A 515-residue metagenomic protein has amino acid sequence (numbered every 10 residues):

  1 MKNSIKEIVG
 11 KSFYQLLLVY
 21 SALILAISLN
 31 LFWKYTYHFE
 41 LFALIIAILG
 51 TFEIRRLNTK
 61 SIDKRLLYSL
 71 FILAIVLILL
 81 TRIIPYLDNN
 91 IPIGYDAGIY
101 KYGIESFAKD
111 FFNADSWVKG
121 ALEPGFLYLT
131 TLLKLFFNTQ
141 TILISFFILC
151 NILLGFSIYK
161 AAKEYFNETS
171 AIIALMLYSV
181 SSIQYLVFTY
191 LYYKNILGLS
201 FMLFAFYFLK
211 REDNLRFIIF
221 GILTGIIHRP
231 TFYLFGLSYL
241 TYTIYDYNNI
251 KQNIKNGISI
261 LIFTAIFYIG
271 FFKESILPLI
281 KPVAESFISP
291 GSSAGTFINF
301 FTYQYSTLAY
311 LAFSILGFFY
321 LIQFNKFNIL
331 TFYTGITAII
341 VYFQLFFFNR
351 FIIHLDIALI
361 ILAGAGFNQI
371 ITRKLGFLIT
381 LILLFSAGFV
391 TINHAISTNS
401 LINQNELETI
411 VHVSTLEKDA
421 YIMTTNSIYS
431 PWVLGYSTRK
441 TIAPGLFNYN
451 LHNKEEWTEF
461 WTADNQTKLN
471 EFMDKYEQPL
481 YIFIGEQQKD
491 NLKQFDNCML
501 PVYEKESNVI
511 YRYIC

Functional and structural regions predicted by a protein language model:
M1-I84: Start-transfer (signal-anchor) and selected internal transmembrane alpha helices of multi-pass inner/ER membrane
I8, S12-S21, F71-I75, K255-A265 (+2 more regions): Transmembrane alpha-helix segments characteristic of polytopic inner-membrane glycan-assembly/cell-envelope
L17, F32-F39, N151-F156, F188 (+3 more regions): Extracytoplasmic
L25, A47-I54, L154-A162, L199-E212 (+3 more regions): Transmembrane alpha-helical segments
E40-I45, N195, L234, F346-K374: Hydrophobic/aromatic-rich transmembrane helices and adjacent perimembrane loops
L66, L73-L203: Active-site lumenal/periplasmic loops and adjacent helix-entry segments of GT-C-fold, multi-pass membrane
R82-A97, K109, A114, V118-E123 (+4 more regions): Transmembrane catalytic cores of multi-pass membrane glycosyltransferases and polysaccharide-assembly enzymes
I258-A265, I361, N368-I392: Signature aromatic-anchored transmembrane alpha helix within multi-pass, membrane-resident enzymes that catalyze glycan
